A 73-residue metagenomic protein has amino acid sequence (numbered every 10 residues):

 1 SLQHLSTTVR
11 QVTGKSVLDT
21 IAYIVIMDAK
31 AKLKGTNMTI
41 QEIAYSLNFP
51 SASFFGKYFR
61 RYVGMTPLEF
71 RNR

Functional and structural regions predicted by a protein language model:
S1-L2, P50-S51: Short coil turns linking two alpha-helices in DNA-binding domains
Q3-H4, N72: Inter-domain helical "communication" segments and dimerization helices that couple sensory or membrane-embedded modules
L5, F54-F55, F59: Short hydrophobic/aromatic patch on the recognition helix
T8, V25, Y58: Residues within the DNA-recognition helix of helix-turn-helix
V12-P50, N72-R73: Terminal helix-turn-helix DNA-binding modules in bacterial transcription factors
K57-R73: …primarily DNA-binding HTH/wHTH and HhH modules…
